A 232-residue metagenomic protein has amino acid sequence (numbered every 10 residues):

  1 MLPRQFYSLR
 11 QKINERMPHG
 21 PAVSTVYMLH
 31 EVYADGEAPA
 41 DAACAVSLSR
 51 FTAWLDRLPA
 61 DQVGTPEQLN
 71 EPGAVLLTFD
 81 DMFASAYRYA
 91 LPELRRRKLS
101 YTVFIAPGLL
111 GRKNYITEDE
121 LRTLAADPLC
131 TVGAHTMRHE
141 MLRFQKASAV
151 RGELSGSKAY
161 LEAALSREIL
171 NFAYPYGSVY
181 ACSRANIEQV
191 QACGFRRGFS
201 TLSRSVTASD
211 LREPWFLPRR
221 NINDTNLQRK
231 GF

Functional and structural regions predicted by a protein language model:
M1-T78, S85, F144-F232: C-terminal active-site subregion of NodB/CE4 polysaccharide deacetylases
Y27-V32, V132-H139: Histidine-centered catalytic micro-motifs
R57-P59, L91-L99, I116-G133, L165 (+1 more regions): Acidic (Asp/Glu)-rich catalytic clusters
T78-F79, G133: Generic enzyme active-site microenvironment
F79-E118, A125-A126, H139-F144: N-terminal/domain-start segments enriched in small and hydrophobic, helix-friendly residues, covering either
T102-F104, T131-G133, R196-F199: Structural detector of well-ordered beta-strand residues that form the stable sheet scaffold of enzyme domains
F104-I105, A134-T136, I169-A173: Short beta-strands and strand-loop turn motifs
